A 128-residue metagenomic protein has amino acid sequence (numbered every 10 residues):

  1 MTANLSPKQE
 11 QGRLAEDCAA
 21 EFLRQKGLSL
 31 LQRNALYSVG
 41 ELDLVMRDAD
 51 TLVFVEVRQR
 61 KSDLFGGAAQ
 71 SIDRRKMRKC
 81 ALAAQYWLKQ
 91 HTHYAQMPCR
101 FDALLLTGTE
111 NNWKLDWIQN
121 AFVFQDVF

Functional and structural regions predicted by a protein language model:
M1-R33: Acidic-basic catalytic patches of nuclease active cores, encompassing PD-(D/E)XK and other metal-cofactor nuclease
S6, E10, L14, V39 (+3 more regions): Residues at secondary-structure transition points
L23, L42-L64, C80: Conserved catalytic cores of phosphodiester-cleaving nucleases, focusing on short active-site segments
L30-Q32, F54, F101: Hydrophobic residues on conserved beta-strands that form the core of alpha/beta folds
Y37-G40, N111: Short acidic/glycine-enriched loop/turn segments that link adjacent beta-strands
F65-C99: Mid-chain, well-packed structural core segment of small domains
Q90-F128: Domain-level recognition of nuclease-like catalytic cores that cleave nucleotide substrates
